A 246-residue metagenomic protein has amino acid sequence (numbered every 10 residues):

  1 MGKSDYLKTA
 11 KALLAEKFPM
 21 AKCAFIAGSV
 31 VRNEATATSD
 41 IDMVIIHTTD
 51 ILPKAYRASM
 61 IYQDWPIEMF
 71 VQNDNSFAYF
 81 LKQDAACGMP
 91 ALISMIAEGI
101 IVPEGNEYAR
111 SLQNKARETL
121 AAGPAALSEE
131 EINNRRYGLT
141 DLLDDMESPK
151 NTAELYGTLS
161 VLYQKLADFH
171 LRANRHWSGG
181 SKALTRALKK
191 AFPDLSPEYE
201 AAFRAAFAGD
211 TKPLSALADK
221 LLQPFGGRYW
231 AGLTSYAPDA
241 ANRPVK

Functional and structural regions predicted by a protein language model:
M1-S39, V44-S94: Metal-dependent nucleotidyltransferase catalytic core
G2, L14-A15, G28-S29, G88 (+4 more regions): Short hydrophobic/aromatic-rich motifs at helix boundaries and adjacent loops
S4-L14, A37-I41, I101-R110, A237-K246: Short N-terminal helix-initiation segments at or just after the protein's N-terminus
Y6, Y62-K150: Conserved NTP/Mg2+-binding pocket subregion across the NTase superfamily
A15-E16, I96, E147, K189: Alpha-helix boundary recognition
A21-F25, L112, L166, H170: Conserved short hydrophobic patches within well-ordered secondary structure
A121-K246: Conserved nucleotidyltransferase catalytic core and NTase-mimicking acidic/glycine-rich helix/loop elements in nucleic
